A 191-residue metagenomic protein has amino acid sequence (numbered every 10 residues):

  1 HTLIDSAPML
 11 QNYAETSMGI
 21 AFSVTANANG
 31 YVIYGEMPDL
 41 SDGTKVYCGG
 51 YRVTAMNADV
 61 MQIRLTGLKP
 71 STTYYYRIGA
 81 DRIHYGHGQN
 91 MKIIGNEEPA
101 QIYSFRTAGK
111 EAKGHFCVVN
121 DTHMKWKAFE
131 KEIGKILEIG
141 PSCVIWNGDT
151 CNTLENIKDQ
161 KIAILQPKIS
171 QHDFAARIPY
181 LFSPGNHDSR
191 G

Functional and structural regions predicted by a protein language model:
H1-V118, H123, G134-G140: Acidic, histidine-bearing metal-coordination/catalytic regions of metal-dependent phosphoesterases
E111-E132, L137-G191: Active-site neighborhood of divalent metal-dependent phosphoester/pyrophosphate hydrolases
